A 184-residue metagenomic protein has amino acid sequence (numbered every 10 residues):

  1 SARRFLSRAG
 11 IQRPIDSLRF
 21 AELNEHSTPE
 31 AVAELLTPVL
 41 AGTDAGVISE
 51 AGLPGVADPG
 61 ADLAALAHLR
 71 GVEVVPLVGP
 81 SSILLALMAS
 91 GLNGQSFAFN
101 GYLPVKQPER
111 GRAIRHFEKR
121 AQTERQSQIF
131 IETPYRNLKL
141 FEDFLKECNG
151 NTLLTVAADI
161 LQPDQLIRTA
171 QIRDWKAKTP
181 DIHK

Functional and structural regions predicted by a protein language model:
S1-V75: Class I S-adenosyl-L-methionine
I11-P14, V39, A64-A65, S90-Q95 (+3 more regions): Short, hinge-like loop/turn segments at secondary-structure boundaries
D16-L18, V47, S81, L154-D159: Interdomain boundary/hinge elements
A33, D58, A86-M88, E109-R112 (+2 more regions): Short, well-ordered secondary-structure micro-motifs
L40-D44, T123-K184: A contiguous loop/helix-start segment that scaffolds small-molecule binding in enzyme catalytic cores
S49, V74-G79, F130, V156: General beta-strand structural signal in soluble alpha/beta enzymes
P59, G111-I114, K178-K184: Extended, charge-rich low-complexity interaction segments
D62-R120: Class I SAM-dependent methyltransferase SAM-binding "motif I" and its flanking Rossmann-like core
